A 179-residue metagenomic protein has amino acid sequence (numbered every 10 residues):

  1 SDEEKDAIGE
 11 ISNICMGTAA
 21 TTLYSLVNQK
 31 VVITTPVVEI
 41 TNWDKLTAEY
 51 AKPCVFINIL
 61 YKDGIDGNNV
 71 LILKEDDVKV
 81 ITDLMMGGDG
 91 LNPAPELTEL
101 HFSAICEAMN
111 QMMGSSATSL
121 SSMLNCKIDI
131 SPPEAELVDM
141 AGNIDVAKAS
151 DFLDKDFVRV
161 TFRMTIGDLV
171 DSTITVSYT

Functional and structural regions predicted by a protein language model:
S1, K5-Y178: Composition-driven recognition of glycine/serine/threonine/acidic- and proline-rich low-complexity segments and repeats
